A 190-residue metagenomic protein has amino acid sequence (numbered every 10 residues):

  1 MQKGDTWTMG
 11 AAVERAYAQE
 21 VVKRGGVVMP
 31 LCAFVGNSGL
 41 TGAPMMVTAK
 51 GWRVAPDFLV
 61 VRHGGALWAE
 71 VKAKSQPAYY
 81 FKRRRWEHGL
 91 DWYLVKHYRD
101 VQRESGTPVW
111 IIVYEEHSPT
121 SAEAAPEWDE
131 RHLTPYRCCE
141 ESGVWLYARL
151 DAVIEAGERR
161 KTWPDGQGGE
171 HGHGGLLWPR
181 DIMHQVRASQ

Functional and structural regions predicted by a protein language model:
M1, D5, A12, K23 (+4 more regions): Non-catalytic C-terminal interaction segments of nucleic acid-processing enzymes
M1-Q2, T6, P30-L67: Active-site metal-binding core of divalent-cation-utilizing nuclease and nuclease-like domains
M9-V13, K50, G89-L94: Soluble or luminal CAZymes and related metallo-dependent hydrolases
V21, P56-Y80: Conserved catalytic cores of phosphodiester-cleaving nucleases, focusing on short active-site segments
C32-F34, E70-K74, E115-E116: Short loop/turn segments at strand-loop or loop-helix junctions that form parts of catalytic or ligand-binding pockets
N37-G39, P77-Y79, S118-T120: Short, solvent-exposed loop/turn segments at secondary-structure junctions
K74-V101: Mg2+/Mn2+-dependent nuclease catalytic core
